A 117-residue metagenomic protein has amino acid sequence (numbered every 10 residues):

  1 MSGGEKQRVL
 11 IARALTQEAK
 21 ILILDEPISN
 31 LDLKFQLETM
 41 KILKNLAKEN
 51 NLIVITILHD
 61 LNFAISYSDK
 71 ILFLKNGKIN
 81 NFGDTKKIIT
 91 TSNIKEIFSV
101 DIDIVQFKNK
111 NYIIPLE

Functional and structural regions predicted by a protein language model:
E18: Conserved catalytic motifs of ABC-family nucleotide-binding domains
L22-E26: Catalytic Walker B motif of ABC-type/P-loop ATPase nucleotide-binding domains
Q36-E49: Helical segment within the ABC ATPase nucleotide-binding domain
A64-S66: A short, surface-exposed alpha-helical micro-motif characterized by mixed small hydrophobic and charged/polar residues
F82-D84: ABC ATPase "signature
I97-E117: ABC ATPase nucleotide-binding domains
